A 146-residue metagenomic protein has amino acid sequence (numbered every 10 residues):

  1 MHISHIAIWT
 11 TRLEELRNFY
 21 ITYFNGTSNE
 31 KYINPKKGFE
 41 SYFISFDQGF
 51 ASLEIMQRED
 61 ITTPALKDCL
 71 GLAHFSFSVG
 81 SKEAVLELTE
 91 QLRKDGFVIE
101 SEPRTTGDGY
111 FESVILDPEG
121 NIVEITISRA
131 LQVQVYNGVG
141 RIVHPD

Functional and structural regions predicted by a protein language model:
M1-R17, L72-F77, L131-D146: N-terminal beta-strand motif that seeds the catalytic metal site of vicinal oxygen chelate
H2-T11, P64-Q91, F111-L116: Vicinal oxygen chelate
W9-F50, Q57: Core segments of cupin and vicinal oxygen chelate
E30, R58-A65, Q132-V135: A short, acidic/glycine-rich surface segment
N34, M56-R58, T105, S128: Residue-level structural signal for beta-strand termini and adjacent loop
K36, K67-C69, T105: A generic structural micro-feature
I44, I55-R58, I115, I125: GNAT/GCN5-related N-acetyltransferase fold signature
T89-D146: Vicinal oxygen chelate
